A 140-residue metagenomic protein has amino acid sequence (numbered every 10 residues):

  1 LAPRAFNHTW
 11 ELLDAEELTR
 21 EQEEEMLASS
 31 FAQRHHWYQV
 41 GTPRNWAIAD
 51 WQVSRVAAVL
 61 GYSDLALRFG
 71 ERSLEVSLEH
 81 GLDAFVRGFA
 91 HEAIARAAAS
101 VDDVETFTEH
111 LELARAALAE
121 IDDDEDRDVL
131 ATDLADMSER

Functional and structural regions predicted by a protein language model:
P3-R4, E23-E24, R44, F85 (+1 more regions): Residue signature of alpha-solenoid helical repeat architecture, marking inter-repeat boundaries and helix-start
A5, T9-L12, S29-S30, W46 (+3 more regions): TPR repeat positional signature
N7, Q52, V86, A93 (+1 more regions): "A position-specific structural signal for the A-helix of alpha-solenoid helical repeats
H8, A32, Q39, R72 (+2 more regions): The canonical alpha-helical register within tetratricopeptide repeats
R20-A32, S63-E71, H110: Helix-turn-helix repeat elements of alpha-solenoid scaffolds
Y38-T42, V76-D83, A119-E125: Short coil/turn linkers that connect adjacent helices within long alpha-helical scaffolds, especially alpha-solenoid
E71, E75, A98-D122: TPR/TPR-like (Sel1-like) alpha-helical repeat modules
